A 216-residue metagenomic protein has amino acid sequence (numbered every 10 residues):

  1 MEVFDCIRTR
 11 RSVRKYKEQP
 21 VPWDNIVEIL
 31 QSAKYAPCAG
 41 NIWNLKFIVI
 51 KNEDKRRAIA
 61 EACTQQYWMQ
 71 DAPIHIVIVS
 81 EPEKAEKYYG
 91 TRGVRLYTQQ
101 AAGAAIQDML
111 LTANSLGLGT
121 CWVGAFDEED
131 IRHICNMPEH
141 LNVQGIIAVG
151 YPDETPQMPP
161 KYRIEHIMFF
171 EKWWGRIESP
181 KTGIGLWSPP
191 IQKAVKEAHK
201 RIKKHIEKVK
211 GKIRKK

Functional and structural regions predicted by a protein language model:
M1-K216: Acidic, surface-exposed loops and disordered segments
